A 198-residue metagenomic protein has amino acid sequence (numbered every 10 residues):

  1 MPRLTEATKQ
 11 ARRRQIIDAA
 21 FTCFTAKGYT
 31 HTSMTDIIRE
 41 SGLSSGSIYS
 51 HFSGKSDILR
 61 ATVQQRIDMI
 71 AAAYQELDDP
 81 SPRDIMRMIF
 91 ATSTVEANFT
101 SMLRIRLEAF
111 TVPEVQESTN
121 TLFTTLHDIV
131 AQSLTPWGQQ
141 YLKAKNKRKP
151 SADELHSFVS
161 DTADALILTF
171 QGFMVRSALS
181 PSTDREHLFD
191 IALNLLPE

Functional and structural regions predicted by a protein language model:
M1-A11, G138, L142-D153: N-terminal intrinsically disordered/low-complexity leader segments
Q15, A19-D57, A61: Helix-turn-helix
A61, A72-T100, K147-L155, T162-A163: Hydrophobic alpha-helical connector segments
Q64-M69: Short, basic, alpha-helical segments at the C-terminal edge of helix-turn-helix-like DNA-binding modules
M88-T94, M102-P113, L195: Helix-loop "lid/cap" segments that line or gate small-molecule binding pockets
T94-S101, P113-N146, D164, H187: Amphipathic alpha-helical packing segments from all-alpha helical-bundle domains
Q116-N120, Y141-E198: Hydrophobic/aromatic-rich alpha-helical bundle segments in the mid-to-C-terminal region
